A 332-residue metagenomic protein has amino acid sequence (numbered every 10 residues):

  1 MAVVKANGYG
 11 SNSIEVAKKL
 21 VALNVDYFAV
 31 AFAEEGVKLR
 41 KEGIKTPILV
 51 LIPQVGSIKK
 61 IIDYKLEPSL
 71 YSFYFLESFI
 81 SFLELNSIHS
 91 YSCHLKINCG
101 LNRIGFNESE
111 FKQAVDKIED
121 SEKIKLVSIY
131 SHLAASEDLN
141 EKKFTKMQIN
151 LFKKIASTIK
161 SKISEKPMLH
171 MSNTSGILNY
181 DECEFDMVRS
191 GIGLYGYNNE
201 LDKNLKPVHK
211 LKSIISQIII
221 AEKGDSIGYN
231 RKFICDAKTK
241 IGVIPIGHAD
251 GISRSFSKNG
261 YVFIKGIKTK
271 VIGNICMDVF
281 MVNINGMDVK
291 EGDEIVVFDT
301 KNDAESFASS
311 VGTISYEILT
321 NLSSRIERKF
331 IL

Functional and structural regions predicted by a protein language model:
M1-H170: Active-site-proximal beta-alpha core segment in soluble small-molecule metabolic enzymes
K18, E34-E35, P53-G56, K60 (+2 more regions): Active-site anion/phosphate-binding pocket segments in diverse small-molecule metabolic enzymes
